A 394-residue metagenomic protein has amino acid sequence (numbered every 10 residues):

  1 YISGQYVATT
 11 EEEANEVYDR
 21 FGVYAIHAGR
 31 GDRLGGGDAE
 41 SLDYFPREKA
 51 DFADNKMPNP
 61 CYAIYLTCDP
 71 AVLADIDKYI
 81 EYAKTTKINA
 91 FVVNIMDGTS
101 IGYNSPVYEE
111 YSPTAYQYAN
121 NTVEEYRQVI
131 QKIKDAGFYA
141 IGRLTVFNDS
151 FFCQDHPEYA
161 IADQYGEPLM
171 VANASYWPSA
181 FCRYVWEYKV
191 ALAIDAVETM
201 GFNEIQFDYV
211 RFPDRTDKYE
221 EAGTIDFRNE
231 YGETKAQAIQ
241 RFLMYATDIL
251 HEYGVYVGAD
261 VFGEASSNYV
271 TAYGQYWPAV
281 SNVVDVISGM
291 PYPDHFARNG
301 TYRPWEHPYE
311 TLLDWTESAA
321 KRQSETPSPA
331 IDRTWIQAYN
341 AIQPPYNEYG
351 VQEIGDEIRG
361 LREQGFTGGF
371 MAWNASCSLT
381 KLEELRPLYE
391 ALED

Functional and structural regions predicted by a protein language model:
Y1-R47, P387-A391: Boundary regions of SH3-family modules and the immediately adjacent low-complexity/disordered segments in eukaryotic
F52-A71, Q128-Q131, G142, F147-D195 (+1 more regions): Active-site-adjacent "subsite" loops/lids of carbohydrate-active enzymes
Y62-A71, Y108-V123, A172-E187, R228-Q237 (+2 more regions): The substrate-binding groove and active-site-proximal loops of carbohydrate-active enzymes, especially glycoside
D75-I101, V197-F207, V283-S288, L361-F370: Catalytic domains of carbohydrate-active enzymes, especially glycoside hydrolases
T86-N121, D214-A222, L382, Y389: Aromatic-lined carbohydrate-binding/catalytic grooves of carbohydrate-active enzymes
Y103-T114, D149-A172, V210-N229: Aromatic- and acidic-residue-enriched segments that line the glycan-binding/catalytic groove of carbohydrate-active
Y139-D149, Q206-P213, E233-Y273, P327-A341 (+1 more regions): Aromatic-lined carbohydrate-recognition surfaces of secreted/lumenal glycan-active proteins
V284-R298, H307-L313, S318-D394: Substrate-binding cleft of secreted/luminal carbohydrate-active enzymes
